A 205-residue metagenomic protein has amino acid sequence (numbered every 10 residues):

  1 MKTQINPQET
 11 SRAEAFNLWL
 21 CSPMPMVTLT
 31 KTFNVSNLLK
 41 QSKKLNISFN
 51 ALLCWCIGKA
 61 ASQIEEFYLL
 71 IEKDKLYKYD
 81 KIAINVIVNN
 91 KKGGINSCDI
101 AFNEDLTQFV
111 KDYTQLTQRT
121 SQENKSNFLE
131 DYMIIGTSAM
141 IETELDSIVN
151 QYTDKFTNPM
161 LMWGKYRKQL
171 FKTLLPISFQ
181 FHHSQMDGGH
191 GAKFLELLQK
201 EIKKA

Functional and structural regions predicted by a protein language model:
M1-S22, A83-N89: Short amphipathic alpha-helices and their capping loops
N6-Q8, L20-L52, Y68-I82, K155-P159 (+1 more regions): Gly/Ser/Thr-rich phosphate-binding loops and adjoining beta-strand/alpha-helix segments that form adenosine-phosphate
M26-T30, L38-K44, G93-T107, M186: Acyl-group handling in specialized metabolite and lipid biosynthesis
L38-Q63, L175-F194: Acyl activation and transfer enzymes in specialized metabolism, enriched for ANL adenylate-forming modules
S62-D99: Hydrophobic/aromatic-rich structural module bridging two neighboring secondary-structure elements via a short loop
N90-T143: Helical lid/core segments from catalytic subdomains that handle acyl or acyl-like groups
S121, L198-A205: A common structural junction motif
L129-E144, P159-E196: Histidine-centered acyl-transfer/condensation active-site motif and its immediate structural neighborhood
